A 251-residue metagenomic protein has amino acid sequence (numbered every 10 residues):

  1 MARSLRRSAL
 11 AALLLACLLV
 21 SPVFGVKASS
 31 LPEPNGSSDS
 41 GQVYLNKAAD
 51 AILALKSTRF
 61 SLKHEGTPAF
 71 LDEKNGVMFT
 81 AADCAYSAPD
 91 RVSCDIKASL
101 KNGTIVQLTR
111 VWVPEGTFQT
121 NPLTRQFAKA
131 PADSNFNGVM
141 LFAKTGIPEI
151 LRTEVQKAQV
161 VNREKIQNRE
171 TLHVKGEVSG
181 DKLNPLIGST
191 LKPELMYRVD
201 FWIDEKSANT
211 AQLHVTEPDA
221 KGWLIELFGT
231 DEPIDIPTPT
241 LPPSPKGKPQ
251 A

Functional and structural regions predicted by a protein language model:
A2-R91, E164, I234, T238-A251: N-terminal leader/targeting segments and the immediate start of mature chains
L45-D50, A81-A88, R110-P114, V199-E205 (+1 more regions): Extended lipid/amphipathic-ligand handling interfaces
A54-S61, A88-D95, N168-K175, S207-L213: Short, hydrophobic/aromatic-rich segments at coil-to-beta transitions
S61-A69, D95-L100, K175-N184, T216: Generic short beta-strand segments
G66-N75, N102-I105, K182-K192: Flexible, membrane-facing loop/turn or short amphipathic-helix motifs that contact lipid bilayers or gate lipid-binding
D83-T145: An acidic-aromatic
E149-V160: A short, amphipathic edge element
E170-P243: Gly/Pro-enriched, hydrophobic low-complexity segments that function as extracytoplasmic propeptides/linkers
